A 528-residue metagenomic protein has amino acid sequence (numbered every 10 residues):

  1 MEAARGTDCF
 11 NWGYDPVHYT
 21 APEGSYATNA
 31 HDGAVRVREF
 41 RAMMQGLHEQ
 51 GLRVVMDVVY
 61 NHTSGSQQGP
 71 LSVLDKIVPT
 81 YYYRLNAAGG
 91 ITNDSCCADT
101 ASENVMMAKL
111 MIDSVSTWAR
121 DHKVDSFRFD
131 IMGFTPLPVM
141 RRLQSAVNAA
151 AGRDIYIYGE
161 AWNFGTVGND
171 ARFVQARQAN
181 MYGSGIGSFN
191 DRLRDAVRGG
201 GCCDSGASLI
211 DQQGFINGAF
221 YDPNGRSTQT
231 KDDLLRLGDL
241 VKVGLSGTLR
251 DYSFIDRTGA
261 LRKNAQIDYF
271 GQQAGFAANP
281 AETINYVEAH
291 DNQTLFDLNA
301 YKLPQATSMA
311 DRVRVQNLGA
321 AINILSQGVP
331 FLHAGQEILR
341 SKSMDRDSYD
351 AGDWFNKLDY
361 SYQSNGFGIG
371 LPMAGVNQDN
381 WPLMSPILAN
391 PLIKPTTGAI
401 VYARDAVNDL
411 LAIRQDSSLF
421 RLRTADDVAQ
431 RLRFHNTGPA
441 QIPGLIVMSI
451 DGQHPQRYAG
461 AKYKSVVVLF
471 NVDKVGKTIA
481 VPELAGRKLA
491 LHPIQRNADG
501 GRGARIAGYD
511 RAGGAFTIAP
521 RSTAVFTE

Functional and structural regions predicted by a protein language model:
M1-A30, R236, V243, D251 (+6 more regions): N-terminal structural segment of carbohydrate-active enzymes
M1-K123, I131-Y156, V167-G168, G187-R192: Substrate-binding/active-site clefts of carbohydrate-active enzymes
H18, E23, Y60-H62, I131-G133 (+11 more regions): Short, flexible loop/turn elements at secondary-structure junctions
V55, R128, Y158, G335 (+1 more regions): Generic enzyme active-site microenvironment
I131-F270, A274-F276, Q336-L383, P482-E483: Active-site-proximal helices and loops of the catalytic beta/alpha 8
I267-V467, V472-K488: Loop/helix patches that line or flank the sugar-binding groove of alpha-linked glycan CAZymes
P493-R511: Solvent-exposed beta-strand/loop surfaces of large extracellular or lumenal domains
I506-E528: C-terminal beta-strand-rich structural cap/linker in extracellular carbohydrate-active enzymes
